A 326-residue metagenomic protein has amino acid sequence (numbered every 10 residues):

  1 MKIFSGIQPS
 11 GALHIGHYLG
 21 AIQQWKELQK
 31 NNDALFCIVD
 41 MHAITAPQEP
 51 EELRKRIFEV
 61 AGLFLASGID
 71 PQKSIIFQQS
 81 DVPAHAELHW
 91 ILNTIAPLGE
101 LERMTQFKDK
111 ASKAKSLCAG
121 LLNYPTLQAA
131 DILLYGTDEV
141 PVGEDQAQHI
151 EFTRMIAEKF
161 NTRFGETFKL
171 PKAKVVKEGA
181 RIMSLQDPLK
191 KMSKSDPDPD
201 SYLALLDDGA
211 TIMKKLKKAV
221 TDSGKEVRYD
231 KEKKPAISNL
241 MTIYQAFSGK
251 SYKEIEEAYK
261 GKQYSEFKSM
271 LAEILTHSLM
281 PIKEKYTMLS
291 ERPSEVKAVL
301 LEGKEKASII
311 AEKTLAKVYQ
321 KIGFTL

Functional and structural regions predicted by a protein language model:
K2-A130, T287: N-terminal Rossmann-like or analogous alpha/beta NTP/dinucleotide-binding catalytic cores that position adenine
I7-P9, D40-H42, D138-E139, D196 (+1 more regions): Short, histidine-centered active-site or binding-site loop motifs used for metal coordination, general acid-base
E49-P50, V140-G143, V227: Short, polar/flexible loop-turn hinges at active-site or ligand-entry regions and domain interfaces
A61, G68, A96-G99, T137 (+2 more regions): A generic secondary-structure signal for well-formed alpha-helical elements
L98-E102, L134-P141, Q245-I255, K283: Short helix-capping/linker segments at secondary-structure and domain boundaries
D109-F160, F164, S184: Internal, conserved structured core segments that host functional sites
Q148, R154-L326: Conserved nucleotide- and phosphate/pyrophosphate-binding catalytic cores in adenylate/nucleotidyl-handling enzymes
